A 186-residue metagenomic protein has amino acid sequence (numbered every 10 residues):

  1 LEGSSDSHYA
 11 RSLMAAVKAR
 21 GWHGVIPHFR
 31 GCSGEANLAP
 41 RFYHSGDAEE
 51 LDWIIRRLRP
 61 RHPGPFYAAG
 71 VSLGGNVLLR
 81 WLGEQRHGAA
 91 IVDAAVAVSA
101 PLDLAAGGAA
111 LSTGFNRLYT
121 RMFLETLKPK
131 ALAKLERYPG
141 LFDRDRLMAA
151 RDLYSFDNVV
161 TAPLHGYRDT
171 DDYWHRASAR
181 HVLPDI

Functional and structural regions predicted by a protein language model:
L1-N37, W53, R57: Short, surface-exposed "cap/lid" segments of acyl-processing enzymes
A16, I54-R61, E84, R180: A generic secondary-structure signal
V25, E50, P60, V96-A97: Catalytic cores of nucleotide-enabled group-transfer and carboxylate-activating enzymes in metabolic and assembly-line
V25-S45, V77, G107: Serine-hydrolase catalytic machinery in alpha/beta-hydrolase-like enzymes
R41-R61: Alpha/beta-hydrolase active-site loop
H62, Y67-H165: Alpha/beta-hydrolase-fold enzymes
V159-V182: Active-site nucleophile elbow and catalytic-triad environment of alpha/beta-hydrolase enzymes
D185-I186: Short beta-strand/loop motif that positions the catalytic acidic residue of the alpha/beta-hydrolase fold
